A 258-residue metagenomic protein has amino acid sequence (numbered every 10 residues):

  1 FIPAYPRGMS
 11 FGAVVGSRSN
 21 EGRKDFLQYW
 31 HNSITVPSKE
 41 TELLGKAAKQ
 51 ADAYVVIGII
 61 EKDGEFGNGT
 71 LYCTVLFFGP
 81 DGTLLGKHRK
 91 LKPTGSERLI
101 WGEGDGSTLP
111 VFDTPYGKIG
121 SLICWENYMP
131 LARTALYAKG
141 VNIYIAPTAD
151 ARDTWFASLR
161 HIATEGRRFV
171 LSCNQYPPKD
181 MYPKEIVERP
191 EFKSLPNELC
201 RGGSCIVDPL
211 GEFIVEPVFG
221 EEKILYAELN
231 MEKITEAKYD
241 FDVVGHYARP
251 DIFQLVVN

Functional and structural regions predicted by a protein language model:
F1, Y54-I59: Short beta-strand segments at enzyme active-site cores
F1-A13, C173, P178: Short, solvent-exposed beta-strand-terminating loops
Y5-G8, W101, W125, F219: Tryptophan-centric aromatic hotspots in well-structured domains and transmembrane helices
Y5-I34: A charged helix-plus-loop insertion that forms the helical arch/lid used to bind and gate nucleic-acid substrates
G16, S33-K46, E61-N142, P147-H161 (+2 more regions): Active-site catalytic loop in hydrolytic enzyme cores
T35-V56, K118, C124-E228: CN hydrolase (nitrilase-like) catalytic-core segments centered on the catalytic cysteine and neighboring Lys/Glu
P93-E97, Y128-P130, E222-L225, I234-T235 (+1 more regions): A short local loop/turn or secondary-structure capping micro-motif enriched for an aromatic residue
E232-N258: A conserved C-terminal secondary-structure "cap"
